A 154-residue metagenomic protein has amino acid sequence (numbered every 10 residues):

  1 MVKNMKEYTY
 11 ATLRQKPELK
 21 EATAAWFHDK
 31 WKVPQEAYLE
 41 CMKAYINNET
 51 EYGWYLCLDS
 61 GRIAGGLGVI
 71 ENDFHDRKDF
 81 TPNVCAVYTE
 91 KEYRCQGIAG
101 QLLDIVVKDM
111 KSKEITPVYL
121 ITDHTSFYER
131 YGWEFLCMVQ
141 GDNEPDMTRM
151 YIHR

Functional and structural regions predicted by a protein language model:
M1-E21, R154: Conserved N-terminal entry element of GNAT/NAT acetyltransferase domains
H28-L58: Active-site rim helix/loop that mediates acceptor-substrate recognition in acyltransferases
E51-Y52, P145-M150: Short hydrophobic/aromatic beta-strand or adjacent loop that forms the aromatic wall/cage of a ligand/substrate-binding
L56, R62-N72, N83, Y88: Conserved beta-strand in the GNAT
L58-S60, H153-R154: Active-site beta-strand termini and strand-to-loop segments that position acidic
A86-T89, C95-K108: Conserved acetyl-CoA-binding loop-helix of GNAT-fold acetyltransferases
S112, T116, T122-D146: Conserved active-site alpha-helix within GNAT-family acetyltransferase domains
